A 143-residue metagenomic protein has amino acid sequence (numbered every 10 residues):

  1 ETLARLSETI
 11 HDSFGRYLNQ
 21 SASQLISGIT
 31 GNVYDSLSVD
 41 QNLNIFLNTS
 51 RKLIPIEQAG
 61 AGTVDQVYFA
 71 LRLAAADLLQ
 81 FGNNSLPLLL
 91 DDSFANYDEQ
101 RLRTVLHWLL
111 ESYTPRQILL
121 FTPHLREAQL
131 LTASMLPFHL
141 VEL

Functional and structural regions predicted by a protein language model:
E1-T30: Charged, surface-exposed helical/loop "interaction arms" that form contiguous linear patches used for dimerization
T2-R5, T9, N32-S50, S85-L89 (+1 more regions): Long, charged, glycine-rich C-terminal linkers/tails
E8-N19, I45-L73, S93-E99: Conserved ABC ATPase signature
Q20-Q24, L71, H107: Generic recognition of well-ordered alpha-helical segments within structured catalytic/regulatory domains
I26, P87, T132: Extreme N-terminal "head/tail" segments of very large remodeling/mechanoenzyme assemblies
I26, V67, D91, V105 (+1 more regions): Hydrophobic, well-ordered secondary-structure elements that form the walls of internal hydrophobic environments
A61-L89, S112: GG-anchored amphipathic helix commonly corresponding to the ABC/SMC/Rad50 NBD signature/C-loop
Q100-L143: C-terminal lobe/lid and adjacent interdomain/linker elements of RecA-like ASCE P-loop ATPase modules
